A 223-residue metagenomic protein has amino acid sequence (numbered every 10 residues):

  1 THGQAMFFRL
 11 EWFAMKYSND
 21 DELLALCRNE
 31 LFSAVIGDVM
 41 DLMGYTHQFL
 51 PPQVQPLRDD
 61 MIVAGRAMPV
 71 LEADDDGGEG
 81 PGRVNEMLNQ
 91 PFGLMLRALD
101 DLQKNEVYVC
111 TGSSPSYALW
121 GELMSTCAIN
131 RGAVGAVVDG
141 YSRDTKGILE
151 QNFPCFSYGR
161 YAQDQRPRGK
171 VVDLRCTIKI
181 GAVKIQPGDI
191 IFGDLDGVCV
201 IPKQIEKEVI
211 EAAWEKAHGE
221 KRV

Functional and structural regions predicted by a protein language model:
T1-A14: Short, Lys/Arg-enriched N-terminal segments with co-localized hydrophobic residues within the first ~10-30 amino acids
W12-A98, G219-K221: Intrinsically disordered, low-complexity regions enriched in acidic/Ser/Thr/Pro/Gln residues
G37, H47-Q48, R66-P69, E106-V109 (+5 more regions): Structural motif
M40, A128, D189-I191: Buried hydrophobic positions in well-ordered alpha/beta secondary-structure cores of metabolic enzymes
R97-D139: Extracellular/luminal Protease-associated
V137-D139, T145-G193: A contiguous pocket-lining binding segment that forms or flanks enzyme active sites
I190-V223: A hydrophobic, small-residue-rich beta->alpha segment in the mid-to-C-terminal subdomain of diverse proteins
